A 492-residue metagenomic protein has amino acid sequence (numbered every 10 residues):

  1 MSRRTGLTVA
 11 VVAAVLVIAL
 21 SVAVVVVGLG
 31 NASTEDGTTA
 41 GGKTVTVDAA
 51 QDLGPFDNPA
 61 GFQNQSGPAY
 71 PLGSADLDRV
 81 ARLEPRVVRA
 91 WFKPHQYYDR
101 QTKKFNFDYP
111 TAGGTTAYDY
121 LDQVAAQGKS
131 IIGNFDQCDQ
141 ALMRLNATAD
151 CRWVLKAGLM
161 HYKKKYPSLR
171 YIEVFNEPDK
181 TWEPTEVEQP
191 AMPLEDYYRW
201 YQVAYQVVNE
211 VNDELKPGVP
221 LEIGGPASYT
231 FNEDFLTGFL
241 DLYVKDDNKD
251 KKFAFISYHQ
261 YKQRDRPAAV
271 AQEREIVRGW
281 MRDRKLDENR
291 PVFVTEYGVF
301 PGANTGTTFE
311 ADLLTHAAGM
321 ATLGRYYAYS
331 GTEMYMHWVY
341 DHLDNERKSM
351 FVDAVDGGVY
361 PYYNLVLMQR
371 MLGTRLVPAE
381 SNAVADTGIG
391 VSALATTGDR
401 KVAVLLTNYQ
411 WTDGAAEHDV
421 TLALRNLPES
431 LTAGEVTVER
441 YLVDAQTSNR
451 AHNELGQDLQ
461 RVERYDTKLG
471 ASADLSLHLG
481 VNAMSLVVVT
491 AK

Functional and structural regions predicted by a protein language model:
S2-V15: N-terminal Sec-pathway targeting helices
G6-L7, S21-V45, V203, E214: C-terminal region of N-terminal signal peptides and the immediate post-cleavage residues of exported proteins
G37-K93: Boundary/entry segment of secreted carbohydrate-active catalytic domains
L83-R264: Substrate-binding cleft and catalytic face of glycoside hydrolase catalytic domains, especially the flexible beta-alpha
G114, Y261-G306: Glycoside hydrolase catalytic-domain groove-lining segments
G298-K401, N408, A415: Aromatic/acidic polysaccharide-binding cleft in carbohydrate-active enzymes
D386-V436, Y441-Q446, N482-V488: Carbohydrate-binding surface patches
G456-K492: C-terminal beta-strand-rich structural cap/linker in extracellular carbohydrate-active enzymes
